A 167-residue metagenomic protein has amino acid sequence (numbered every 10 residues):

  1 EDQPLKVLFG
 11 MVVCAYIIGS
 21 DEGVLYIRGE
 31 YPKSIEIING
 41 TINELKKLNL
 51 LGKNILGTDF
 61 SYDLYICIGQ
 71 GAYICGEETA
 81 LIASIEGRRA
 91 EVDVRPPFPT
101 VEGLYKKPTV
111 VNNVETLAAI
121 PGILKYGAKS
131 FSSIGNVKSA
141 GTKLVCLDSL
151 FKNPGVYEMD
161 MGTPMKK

Functional and structural regions predicted by a protein language model:
E1-D2, M159: Ordered, soluble secondary-structure elements with a strong preference for glycine-centered loop motifs and nearby
D2-Q3, G127: Short, solvent-exposed helix-helix connector turns and helix-capping sites enriched in acidic/polar residues
Q3-I17: Histidine-anchored nucleotide/phosphate-binding helix
K6, E30-K33, G71: A short acidic, glycine/proline-enriched capping/turn motif at secondary-structure boundaries, especially helix N-cap
I17-S20, P32-K33: Metallocofactor- and cofactor-centric catalytic cores in central/energy metabolism, strongly enriched
D21-G29: Short internal beta-strands
I35-M161: Hydrophobic alpha-helical positions that pack around
T163-K167: Short, structural beta-strand-to-alpha-helix junction motif
